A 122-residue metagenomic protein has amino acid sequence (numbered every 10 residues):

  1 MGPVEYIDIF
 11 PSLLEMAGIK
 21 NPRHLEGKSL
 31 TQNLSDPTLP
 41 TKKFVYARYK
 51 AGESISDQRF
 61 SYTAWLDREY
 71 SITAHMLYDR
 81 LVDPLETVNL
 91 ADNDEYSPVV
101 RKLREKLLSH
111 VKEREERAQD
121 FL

Functional and structural regions predicted by a protein language model:
M1-Y6: A short, structured beta-strand-centered segment in the mid-to-C-terminal lobe of catalytic cores from group-transfer
I7-F10, L14-L81, L85, P98 (+1 more regions): C-terminal cap/loop subdomain of S1 sulfatases and analogous C-terminal strand-loop tails that border
V88-Y96: Active-site-proximal N-terminal segment of extracellular/periplasmic enzymes that hydrolyze or transfer
